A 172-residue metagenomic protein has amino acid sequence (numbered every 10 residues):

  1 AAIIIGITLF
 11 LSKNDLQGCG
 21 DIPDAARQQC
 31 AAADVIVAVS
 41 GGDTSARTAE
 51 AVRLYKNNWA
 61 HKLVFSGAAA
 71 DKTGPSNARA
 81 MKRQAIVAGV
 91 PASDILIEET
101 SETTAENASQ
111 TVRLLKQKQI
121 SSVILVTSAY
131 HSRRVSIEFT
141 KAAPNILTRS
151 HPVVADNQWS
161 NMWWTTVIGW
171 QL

Functional and structural regions predicted by a protein language model:
A1-A2: N-terminal Sec-pathway targeting helices
I7-W164: A structural signal for short, hydrophobic/glycine-enriched beta-strand patches
W163-L172: A transmembrane-helix-recognition feature enriched in membrane-embedded lipid enzymes and envelope glyco-/phospholipid
